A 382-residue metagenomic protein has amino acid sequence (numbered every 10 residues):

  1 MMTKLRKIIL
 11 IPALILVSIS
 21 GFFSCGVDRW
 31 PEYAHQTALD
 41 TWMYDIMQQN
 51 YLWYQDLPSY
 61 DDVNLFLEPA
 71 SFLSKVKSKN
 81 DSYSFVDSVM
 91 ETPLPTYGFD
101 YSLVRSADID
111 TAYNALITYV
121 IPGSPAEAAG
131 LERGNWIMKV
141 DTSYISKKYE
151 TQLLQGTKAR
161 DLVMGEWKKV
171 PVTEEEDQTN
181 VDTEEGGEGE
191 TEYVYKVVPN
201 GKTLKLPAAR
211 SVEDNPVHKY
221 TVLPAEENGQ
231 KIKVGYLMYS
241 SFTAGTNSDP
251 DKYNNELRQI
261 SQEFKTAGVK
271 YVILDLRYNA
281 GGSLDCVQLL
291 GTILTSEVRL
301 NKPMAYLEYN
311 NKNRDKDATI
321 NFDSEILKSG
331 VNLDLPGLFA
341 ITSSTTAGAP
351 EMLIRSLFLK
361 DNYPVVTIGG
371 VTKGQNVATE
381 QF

Functional and structural regions predicted by a protein language model:
M2-P12: Bacterial N-terminal signal peptides that target proteins for export
G21-S24: C-terminal motif of bacterial Sec signal peptides marking the signal peptidase cleavage site
G26-Y271: Flexible, low-complexity junctional segments that flank or bridge functional domains
K79, G291-S296, I354-N362: Short, surface-exposed basic-aromatic patches at helix termini and helix-loop junctions that form
E127, S146-Y149, P171-V172, G245-S248 (+3 more regions): Extracytoplasmic/secreted cell-surface and envelope-processing proteins
G281-F339, E380: Gly/Ser/Thr-rich loop/hinge elements
L333-R355: A conserved active-site cap/scaffold subdomain adjacent to cofactor or substrate pockets
A347-A349, K360-Q375: Short, well-structured beta-strand/strand-turn elements
